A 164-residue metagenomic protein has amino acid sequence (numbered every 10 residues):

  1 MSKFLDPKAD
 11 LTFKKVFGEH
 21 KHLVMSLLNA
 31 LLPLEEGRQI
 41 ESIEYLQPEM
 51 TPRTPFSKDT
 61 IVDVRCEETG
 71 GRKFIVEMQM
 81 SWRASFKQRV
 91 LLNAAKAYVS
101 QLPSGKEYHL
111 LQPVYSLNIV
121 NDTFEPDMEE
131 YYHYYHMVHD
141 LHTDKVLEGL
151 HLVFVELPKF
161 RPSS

Functional and structural regions predicted by a protein language model:
M1-S164: Elongated, amphipathic alpha-helical interaction scaffolds
